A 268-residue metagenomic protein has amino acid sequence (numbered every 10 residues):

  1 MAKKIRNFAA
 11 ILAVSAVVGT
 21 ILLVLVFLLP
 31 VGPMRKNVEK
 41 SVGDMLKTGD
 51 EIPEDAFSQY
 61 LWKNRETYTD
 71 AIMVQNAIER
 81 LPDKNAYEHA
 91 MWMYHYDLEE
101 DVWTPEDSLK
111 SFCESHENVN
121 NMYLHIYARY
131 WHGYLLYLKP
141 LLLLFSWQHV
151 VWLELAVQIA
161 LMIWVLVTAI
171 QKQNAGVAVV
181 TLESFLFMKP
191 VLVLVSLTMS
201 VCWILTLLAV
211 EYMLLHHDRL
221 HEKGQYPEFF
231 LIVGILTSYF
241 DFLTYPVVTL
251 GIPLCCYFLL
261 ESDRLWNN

Functional and structural regions predicted by a protein language model:
M1-P30: Start-transfer (signal-anchor) and selected internal transmembrane alpha helices of multi-pass inner/ER membrane
V26-T48: Alpha-helical transmembrane signal-anchor/signal-peptide segments
K47-Y127: Interfacial juxtamembrane loops and adjacent helix segments that form the catalytic/substrate-binding surfaces
R129, L135-E154: Juxtamembrane segments of multi-pass membrane glycosylation machinery that transfer sugars from lipid-linked donors
W131-H132, K172, S184-Y226, S238-Y245: Membrane-interface micro-motifs in multi-pass membrane enzymes
L155-V179: Transmembrane-helix motifs of polytopic, lipid-linked glycan transferases
E211-M213, V248-N268: Perimembrane helix-loop-helix junctions
Y226-P253, N268: Membrane-interface alpha helices of multi-pass inner-membrane proteins
